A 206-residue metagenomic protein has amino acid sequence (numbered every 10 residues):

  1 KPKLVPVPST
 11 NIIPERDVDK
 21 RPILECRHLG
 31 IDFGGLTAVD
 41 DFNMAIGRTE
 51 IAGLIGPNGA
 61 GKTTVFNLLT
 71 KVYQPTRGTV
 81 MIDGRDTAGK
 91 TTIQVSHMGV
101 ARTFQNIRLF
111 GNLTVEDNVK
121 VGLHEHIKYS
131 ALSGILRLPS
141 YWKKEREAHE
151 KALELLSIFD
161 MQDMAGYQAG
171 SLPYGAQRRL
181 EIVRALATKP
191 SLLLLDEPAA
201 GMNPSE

Functional and structural regions predicted by a protein language model:
K1-E206: Glycine-rich phosphate-binding loops of nucleotide-dependent enzymes
